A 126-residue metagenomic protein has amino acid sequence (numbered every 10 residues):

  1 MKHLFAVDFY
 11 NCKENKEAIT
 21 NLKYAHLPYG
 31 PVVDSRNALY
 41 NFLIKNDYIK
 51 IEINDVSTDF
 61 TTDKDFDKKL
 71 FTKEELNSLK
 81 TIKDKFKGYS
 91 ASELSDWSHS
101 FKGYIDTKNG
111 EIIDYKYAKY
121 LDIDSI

Functional and structural regions predicted by a protein language model:
M1-I126: Domain-edge interaction signal
